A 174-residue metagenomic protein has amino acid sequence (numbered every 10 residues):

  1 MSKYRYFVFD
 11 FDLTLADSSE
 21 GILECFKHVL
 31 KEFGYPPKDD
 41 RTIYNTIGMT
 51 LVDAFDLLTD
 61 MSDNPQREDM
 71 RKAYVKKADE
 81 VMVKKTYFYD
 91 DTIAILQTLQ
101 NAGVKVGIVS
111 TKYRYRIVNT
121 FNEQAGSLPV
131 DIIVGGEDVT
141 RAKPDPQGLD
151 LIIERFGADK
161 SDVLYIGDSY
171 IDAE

Functional and structural regions predicted by a protein language model:
M1-N45, N101: Active-site neighborhood of HAD-like aspartate-dependent phosphohydrolases
M1-S2, A102-V104, F156-D162: Glycine-rich phosphate-binding loop signature in dinucleotide/nucleotide-binding domains
V8, L15, F88, V106 (+2 more regions): Conserved SAM-binding loop
F26, T92-F121: Substrate-recognition element of Asp-dependent hydrolases with the DxDx(T/V) motif
V29-L30, T50-N64, T120, I152-I153: Helix-loop "lid/cap" segments that line or gate small-molecule binding pockets
T46, T50, Y87-D91, K112 (+2 more regions): Short beta->alpha linker loops
L57-A94, A102: Metal-dependent phosphoesterase signature
Y113-I166, Y170-E174: Substrate-recognition "cap/lid" segment bordering the active-site pocket of phosphatases
